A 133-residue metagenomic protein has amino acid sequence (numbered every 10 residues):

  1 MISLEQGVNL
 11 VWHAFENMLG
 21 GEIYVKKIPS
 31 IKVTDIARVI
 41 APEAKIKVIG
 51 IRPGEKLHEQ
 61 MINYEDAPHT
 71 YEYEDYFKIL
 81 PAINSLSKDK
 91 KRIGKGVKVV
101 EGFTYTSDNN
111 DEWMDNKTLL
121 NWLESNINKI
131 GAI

Functional and structural regions predicted by a protein language model:
M1-I133: Strand-loop microenvironment adjacent to phosphate/nucleotide-handling motifs in alpha/beta enzyme folds
